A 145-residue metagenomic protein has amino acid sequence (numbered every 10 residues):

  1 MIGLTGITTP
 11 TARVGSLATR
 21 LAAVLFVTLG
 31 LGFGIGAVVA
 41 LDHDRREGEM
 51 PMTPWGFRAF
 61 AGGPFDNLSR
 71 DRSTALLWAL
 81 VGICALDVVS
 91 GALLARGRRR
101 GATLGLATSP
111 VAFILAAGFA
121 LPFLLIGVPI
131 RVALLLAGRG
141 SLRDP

Functional and structural regions predicted by a protein language model:
I2-P145: Topology signature of small-to-medium multi-pass alpha-helical membrane proteins
